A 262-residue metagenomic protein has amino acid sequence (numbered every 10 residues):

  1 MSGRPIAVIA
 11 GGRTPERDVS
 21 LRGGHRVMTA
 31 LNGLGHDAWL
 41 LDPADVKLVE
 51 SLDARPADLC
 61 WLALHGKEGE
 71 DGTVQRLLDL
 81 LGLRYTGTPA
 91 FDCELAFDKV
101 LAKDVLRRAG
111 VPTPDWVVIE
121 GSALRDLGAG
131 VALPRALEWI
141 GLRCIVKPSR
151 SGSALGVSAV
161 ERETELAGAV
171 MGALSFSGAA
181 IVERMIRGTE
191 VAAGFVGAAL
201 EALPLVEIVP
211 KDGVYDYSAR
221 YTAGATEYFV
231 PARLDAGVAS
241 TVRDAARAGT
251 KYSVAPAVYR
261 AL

Functional and structural regions predicted by a protein language model:
M1-D104, R108, E120-P134: ATP-binding N-terminal substructure of ATP-dependent carboxylate-amine bond-forming enzymes
S20, P114-V118, R143-G168, E190-A192 (+1 more regions): Glycine-rich phosphate-binding loop of ATP-grasp-fold ATP-dependent ligases
W39-D45, V182-R184, V254-L262: A short glycine-rich, hydrophobically flanked beta-strand micro-motif that places a catalytic Asp/Glu for divalent metal
V105-T113, G172: Basic phosphate/pyrophosphate-binding loop/patch that engages nucleotide-derived ligands
L106-R107, A136-L155, G178-R187, V191: ATP-grasp fold ATP-binding core
V131-A132, A136, Y252-R260: Peripheral (often C-terminal) accessory segments that flank ATP-dependent C-N-forming ligase machineries
E161-D244, G249, V254: Phosphate-binding site of ATP-dependent enzymes
